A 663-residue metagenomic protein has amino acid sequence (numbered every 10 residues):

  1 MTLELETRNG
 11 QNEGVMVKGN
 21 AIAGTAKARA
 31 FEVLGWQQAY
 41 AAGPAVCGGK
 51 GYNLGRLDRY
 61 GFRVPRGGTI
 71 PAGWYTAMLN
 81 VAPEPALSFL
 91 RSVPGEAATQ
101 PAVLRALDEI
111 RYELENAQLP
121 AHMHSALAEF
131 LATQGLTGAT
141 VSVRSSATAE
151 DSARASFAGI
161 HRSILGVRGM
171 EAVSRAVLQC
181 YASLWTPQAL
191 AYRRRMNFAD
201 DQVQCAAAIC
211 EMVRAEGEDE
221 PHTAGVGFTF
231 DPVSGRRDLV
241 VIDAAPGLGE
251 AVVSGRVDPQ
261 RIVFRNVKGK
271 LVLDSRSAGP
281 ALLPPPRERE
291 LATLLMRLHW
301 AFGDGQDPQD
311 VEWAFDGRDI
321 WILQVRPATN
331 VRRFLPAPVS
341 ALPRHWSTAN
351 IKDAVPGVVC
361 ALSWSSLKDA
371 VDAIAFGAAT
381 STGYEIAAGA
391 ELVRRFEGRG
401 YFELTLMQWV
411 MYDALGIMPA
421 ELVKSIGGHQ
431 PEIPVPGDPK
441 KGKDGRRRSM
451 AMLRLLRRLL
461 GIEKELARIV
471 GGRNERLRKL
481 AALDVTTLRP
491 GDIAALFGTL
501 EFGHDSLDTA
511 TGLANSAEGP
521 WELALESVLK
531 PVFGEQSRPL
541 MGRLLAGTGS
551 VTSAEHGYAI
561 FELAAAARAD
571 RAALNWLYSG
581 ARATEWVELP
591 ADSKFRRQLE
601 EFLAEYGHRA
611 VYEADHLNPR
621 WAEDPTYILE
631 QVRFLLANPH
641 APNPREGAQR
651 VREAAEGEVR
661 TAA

Functional and structural regions predicted by a protein language model:
M1-T2, L190: Short intrinsically disordered, low-complexity coil segments enriched in acidic
T2-L5, N9-Y60, R66, I70-L79 (+7 more regions): Conserved divalent-metal-coordinating catalytic cores that perform phosphate/pyrophosphate/nucleotidyl transfer
G61-F62, G135: Glycine-centered loop/turn motif at secondary-structure junctions
E84: Basic, glycine-rich
F89-T140, C210, H299: Glycine-rich, N-terminal phosphate-binding loop and its surrounding beta-alpha-beta segment
Q118-S156, V167-A176, C180-R265: Phosphate-binding site of ATP-dependent enzymes
R162-G166: Short, well-ordered beta-strand elements within core beta-sheets of diverse protein domains
